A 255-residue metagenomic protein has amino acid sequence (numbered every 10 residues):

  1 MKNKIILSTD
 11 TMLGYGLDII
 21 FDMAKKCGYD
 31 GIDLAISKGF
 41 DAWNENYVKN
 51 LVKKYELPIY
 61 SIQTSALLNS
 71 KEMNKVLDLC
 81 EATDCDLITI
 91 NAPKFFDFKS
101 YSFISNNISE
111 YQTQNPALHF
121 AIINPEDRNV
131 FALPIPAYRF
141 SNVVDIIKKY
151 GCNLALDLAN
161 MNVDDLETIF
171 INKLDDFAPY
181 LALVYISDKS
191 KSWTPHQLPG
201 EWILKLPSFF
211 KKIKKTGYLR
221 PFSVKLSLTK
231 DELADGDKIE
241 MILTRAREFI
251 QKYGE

Functional and structural regions predicted by a protein language model:
M1-T9, L13-K25, L79-D86, P116 (+1 more regions): Histidine-acidic metal/acid-base catalytic patches
N3-G16, I62-K71, F95-D97, A132: Active-site mouth loops of central-metabolism enzymes
K4-I6, I32-A35, Y60-I62, K94 (+3 more regions): A short, structure-level motif marking secondary-structure boundaries and short turns
D10-M12, G39, L67, S102 (+2 more regions): Residue-level marker of alpha-helix boundaries and capping positions
D30, L34-N106, E110, Q114-H119 (+1 more regions): Structural motif corresponding to the early beta-alpha repeats
I62, I90, I123, A155-D157 (+1 more regions): Generic beta-sheet signal
N91-K99, N124-I135, N160-N162, T194-Q197: Surface-exposed cleft-lining segments at the edges of enzyme active sites
S105-I108, N115-L133, R139-N142: Conserved anion-binding
